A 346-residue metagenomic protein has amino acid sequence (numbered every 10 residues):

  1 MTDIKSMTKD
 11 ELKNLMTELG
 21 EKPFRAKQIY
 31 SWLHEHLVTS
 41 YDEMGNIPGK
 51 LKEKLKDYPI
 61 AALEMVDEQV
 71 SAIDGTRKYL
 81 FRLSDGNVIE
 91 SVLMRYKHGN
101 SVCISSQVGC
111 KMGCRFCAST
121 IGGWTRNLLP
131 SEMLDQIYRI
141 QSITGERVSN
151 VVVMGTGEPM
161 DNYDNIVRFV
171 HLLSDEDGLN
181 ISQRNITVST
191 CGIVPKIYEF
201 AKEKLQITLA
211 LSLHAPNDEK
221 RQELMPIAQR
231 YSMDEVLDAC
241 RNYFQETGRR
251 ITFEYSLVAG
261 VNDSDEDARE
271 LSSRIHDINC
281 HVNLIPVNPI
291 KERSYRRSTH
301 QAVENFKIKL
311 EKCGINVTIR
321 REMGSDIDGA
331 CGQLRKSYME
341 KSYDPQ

Functional and structural regions predicted by a protein language model:
M1-I89, R241-R250, Y255-Q346: Auxiliary Fe-S-binding modules of radical SAM enzymes
S71, S105-S106, S119, S189 (+1 more regions): Short linear Ser/Thr-Pro motifs
R77, I89, N100-I104, M112 (+1 more regions): Generic beta-strand structural signal
D85-G99: P-loop NTP-binding catalytic core
R95-E132: Canonical Radical SAM [4Fe-4S] cluster-binding loop centered on the CxxxCxxC motif and its immediate flanking residues
I121-N150: Conserved alpha-helical substructure of the radical SAM core
Q141-N150, G155-C313, V317: Conserved AdoMet/S-adenosylmethionine-binding subsite of the radical SAM
